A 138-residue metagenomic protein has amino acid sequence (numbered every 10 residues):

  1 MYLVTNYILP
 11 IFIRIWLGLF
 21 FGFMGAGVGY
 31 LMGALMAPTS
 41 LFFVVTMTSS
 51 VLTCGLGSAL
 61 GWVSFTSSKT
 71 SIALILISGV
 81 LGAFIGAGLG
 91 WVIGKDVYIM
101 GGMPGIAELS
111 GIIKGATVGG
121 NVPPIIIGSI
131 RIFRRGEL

Functional and structural regions predicted by a protein language model:
M1-F42: N-terminal signal-anchor transmembrane alpha-helix
P10, R14, G18, F42 (+4 more regions): Residue-level signature of transmembrane alpha-helical entry/exit and packing/kink sites in multi-pass membrane
R14, I99-L138: Alpha-helical membrane-associated segments of multi-pass integral membrane proteins
W16, F20-F21, S71-L89: Transmembrane alpha-helical segments of multi-pass membrane proteins
M24-M36, L56-S64, I85-I93, V97 (+1 more regions): Alpha-helical membrane-inserting segments
G33-V45, L89-V118: Interfacial non-cytosolic loop connecting adjacent transmembrane helices
S50-I72: Canonical alpha-helical transmembrane segments
